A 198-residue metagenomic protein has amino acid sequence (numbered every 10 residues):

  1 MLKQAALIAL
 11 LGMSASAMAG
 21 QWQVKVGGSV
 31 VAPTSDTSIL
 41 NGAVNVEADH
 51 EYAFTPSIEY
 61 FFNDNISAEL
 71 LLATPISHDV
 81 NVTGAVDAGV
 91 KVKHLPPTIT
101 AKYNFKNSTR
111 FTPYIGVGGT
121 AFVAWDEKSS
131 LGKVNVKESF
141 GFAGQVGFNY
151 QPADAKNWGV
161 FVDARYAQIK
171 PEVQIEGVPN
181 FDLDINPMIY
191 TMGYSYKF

Functional and structural regions predicted by a protein language model:
M1-Q21: Cleavable N-terminal export/targeting peptides
M18-Y60, A68: Short glycine/proline- and aromatic-enriched beta-strand/turn motifs that initiate or cap beta-hairpins
G20, S57-S129, Y150-D154, T191 (+1 more regions): Gram-negative (and chloroplast) outer-membrane scaffold detector with strong preference for beta-barrel transmembrane
K25-S29, L71-A73, G116-T120, F161-R165: Transmembrane beta-strands of outer-membrane beta-barrel proteins
V30-A32, H50-Y52, T74, K93-L95 (+4 more regions): Transmembrane beta-barrel architecture of outer-membrane proteins
D36-G42, D79-V86, W125-V134, E172-P179: Outer-membrane beta-barrel translocator domains and adjoining extracellular loop/strand segments of Gram-negative
V44-H50, V86-K93, G132-F140, P179-P187: Replace "Gram-negative outer membrane beta-barrel proteins" with "bacterial and organellar outer membrane beta-barrel
S77-N81, K91, P152-F198: Predominantly the C-terminal beta-signal and adjacent terminal strand-loop region of outer-membrane beta-barrel
